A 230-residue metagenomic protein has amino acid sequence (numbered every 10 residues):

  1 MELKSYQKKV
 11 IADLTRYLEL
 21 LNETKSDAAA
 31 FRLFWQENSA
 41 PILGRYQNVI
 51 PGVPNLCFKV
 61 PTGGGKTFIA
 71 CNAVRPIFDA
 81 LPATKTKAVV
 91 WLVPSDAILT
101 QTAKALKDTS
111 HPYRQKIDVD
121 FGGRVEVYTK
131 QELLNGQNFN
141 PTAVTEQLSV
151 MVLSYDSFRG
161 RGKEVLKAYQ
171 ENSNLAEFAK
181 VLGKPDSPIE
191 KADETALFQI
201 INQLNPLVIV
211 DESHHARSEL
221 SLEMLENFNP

Functional and structural regions predicted by a protein language model:
M1-P230: RecA-like P-loop NTPase motor core of helicase/translocase proteins
